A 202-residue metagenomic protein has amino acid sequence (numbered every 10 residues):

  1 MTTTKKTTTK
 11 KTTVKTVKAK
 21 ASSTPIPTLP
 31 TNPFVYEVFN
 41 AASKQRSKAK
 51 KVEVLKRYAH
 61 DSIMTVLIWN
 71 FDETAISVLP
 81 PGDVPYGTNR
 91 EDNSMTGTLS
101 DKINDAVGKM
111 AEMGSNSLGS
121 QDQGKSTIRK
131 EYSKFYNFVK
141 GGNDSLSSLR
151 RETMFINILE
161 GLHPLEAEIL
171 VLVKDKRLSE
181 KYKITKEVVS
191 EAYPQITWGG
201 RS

Functional and structural regions predicted by a protein language model:
M1-S202: N-terminal nucleic-acid-engaging modules of covalent nucleotidyltransferase systems
